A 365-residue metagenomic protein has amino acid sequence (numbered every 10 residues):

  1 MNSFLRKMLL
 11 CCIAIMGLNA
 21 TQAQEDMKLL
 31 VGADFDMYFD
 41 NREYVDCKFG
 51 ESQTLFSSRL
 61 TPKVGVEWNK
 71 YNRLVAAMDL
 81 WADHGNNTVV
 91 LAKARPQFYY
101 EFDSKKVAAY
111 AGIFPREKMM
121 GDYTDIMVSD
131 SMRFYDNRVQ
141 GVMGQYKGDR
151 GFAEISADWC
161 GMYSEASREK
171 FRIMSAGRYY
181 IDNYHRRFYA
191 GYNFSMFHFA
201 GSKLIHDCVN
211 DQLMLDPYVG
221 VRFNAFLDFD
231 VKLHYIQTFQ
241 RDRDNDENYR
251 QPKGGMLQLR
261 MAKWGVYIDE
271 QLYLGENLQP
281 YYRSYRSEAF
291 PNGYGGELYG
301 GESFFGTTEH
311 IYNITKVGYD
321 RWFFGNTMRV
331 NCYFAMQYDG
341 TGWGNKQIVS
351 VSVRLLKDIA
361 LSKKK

Functional and structural regions predicted by a protein language model:
N2, Q22-D103, R260, N345-K364: Beta-barrel outer-membrane channel/assembly domains of diderm bacteria
F4-G17: Sec-dependent N-terminal signal peptides
C11, G50, H84-N87, M162-E165 (+1 more regions): A generic structural signal for short coil/turn motifs at secondary-structure boundaries
D36, Q97, G148-S156, C160 (+2 more regions): Exposed, low-structure sequence patches enriched in small/polar residues
Y44, A108-R178, H198: Surface-exposed coil loops of outer-membrane beta-barrel proteins
S58, A94, D136-R138, L213 (+1 more regions): Residues that act as N-cap/strand-start positions at coil-to-secondary-structure junctions
K70, S131-Y135, E302-F304: A short acidic, glycine-rich active-site loop that binds or catalyzes chemistry on phosphate/adenosine moieties
N86-V89, G121-Y123, K203, R243-D246: A short acidic (Asp/Glu
